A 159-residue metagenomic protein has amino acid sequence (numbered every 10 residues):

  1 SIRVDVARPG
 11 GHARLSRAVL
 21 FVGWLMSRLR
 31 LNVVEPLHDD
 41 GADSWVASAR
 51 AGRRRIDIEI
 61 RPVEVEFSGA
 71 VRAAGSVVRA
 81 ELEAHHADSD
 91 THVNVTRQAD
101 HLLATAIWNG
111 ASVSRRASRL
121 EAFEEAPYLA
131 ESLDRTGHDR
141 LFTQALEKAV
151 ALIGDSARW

Functional and structural regions predicted by a protein language model:
S1, L15-M26: Domain-scale recognition of functional cores that engage charged ligands
S1-R8: A conserved mid-domain beta-alpha-beta active-site/ligand-binding segment of alpha/beta enzyme cores
G10-R14: Short, flexible/disordered intra-domain loops and linkers
F21-G23, S27-L31, G41-W159: Long, compositionally biased intrinsically disordered terminal regions
V34-P36: Flexible, glycine/charged-enriched surface loops at secondary-structure junctions
